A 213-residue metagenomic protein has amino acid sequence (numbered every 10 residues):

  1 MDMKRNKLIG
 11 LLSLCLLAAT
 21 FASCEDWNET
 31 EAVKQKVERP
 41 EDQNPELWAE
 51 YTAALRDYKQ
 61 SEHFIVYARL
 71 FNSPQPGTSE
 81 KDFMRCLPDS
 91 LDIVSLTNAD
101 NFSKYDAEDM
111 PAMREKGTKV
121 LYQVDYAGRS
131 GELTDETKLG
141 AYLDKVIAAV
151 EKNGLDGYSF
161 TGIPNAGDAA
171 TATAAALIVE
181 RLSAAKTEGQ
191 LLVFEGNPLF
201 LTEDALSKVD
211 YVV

Functional and structural regions predicted by a protein language model:
D2-S61: Bacterial Sec-dependent N-terminal signal peptides
Q60-V213: Chitinase-like catalytic core of GlcNAc-active glycosidases
